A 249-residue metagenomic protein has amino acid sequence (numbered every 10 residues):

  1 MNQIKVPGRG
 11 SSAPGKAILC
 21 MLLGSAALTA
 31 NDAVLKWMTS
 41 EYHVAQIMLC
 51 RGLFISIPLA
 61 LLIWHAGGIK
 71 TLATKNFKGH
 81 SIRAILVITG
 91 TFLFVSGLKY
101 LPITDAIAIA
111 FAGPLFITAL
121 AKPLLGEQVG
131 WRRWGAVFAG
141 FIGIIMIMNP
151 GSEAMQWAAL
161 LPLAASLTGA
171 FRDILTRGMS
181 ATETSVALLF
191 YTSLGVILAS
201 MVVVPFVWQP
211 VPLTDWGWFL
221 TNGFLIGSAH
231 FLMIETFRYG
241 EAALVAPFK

Functional and structural regions predicted by a protein language model:
K16-G24, I63-W64, I69-L93, W157-A165 (+1 more regions): Loop-to-transmembrane-helix transition segments
S25-A30, A60, A84-F92, P114-A119 (+5 more regions): Hydrophobic/small/kink-forming positions within alpha-helical transmembrane segments of polytopic membrane proteins
K36, V44, S152-P210: Transmembrane alpha-helical segments that form core, pore/gating elements of small-molecule transporters/exporters
M38, I47, R51, G97 (+7 more regions): Hydrophobic/aromatic residues within transmembrane alpha-helices of multi-pass small-molecule transporters
H43-I57, S96-G113, M155-T168, P212-G227: Structural signature of hydrophobic alpha-helical transmembrane segments
C50, I107-A112, M179-L194, F231-K249: Helix-helix packing/entry segments at the starts of transmembrane helices
F94-S96, G113-G135: C-terminal transmembrane-helix exit sites in multi-pass transporters
R132-N149: Hydrophobic transmembrane alpha-helices of multi-pass small-molecule transport proteins
